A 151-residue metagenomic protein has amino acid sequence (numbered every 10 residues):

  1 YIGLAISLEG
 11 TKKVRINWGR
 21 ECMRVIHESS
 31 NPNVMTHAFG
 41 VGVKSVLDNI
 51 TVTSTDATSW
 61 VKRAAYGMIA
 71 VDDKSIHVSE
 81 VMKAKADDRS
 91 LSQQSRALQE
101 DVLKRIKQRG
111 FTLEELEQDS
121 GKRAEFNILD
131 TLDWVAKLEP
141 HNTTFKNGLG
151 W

Functional and structural regions predicted by a protein language model:
Y1-R15, M35-F39: Catalytic beta/alpha-barrel core
E9-V25, V71: Active-site-adjacent beta->alpha loops and helix N-cap segments on the catalytic face of soluble alpha/beta enzymes
R24-V34, V43-W151: Alpha/beta catalytic cores of nucleotide-metabolism and tRNA/nucleoside-modifying enzymes
